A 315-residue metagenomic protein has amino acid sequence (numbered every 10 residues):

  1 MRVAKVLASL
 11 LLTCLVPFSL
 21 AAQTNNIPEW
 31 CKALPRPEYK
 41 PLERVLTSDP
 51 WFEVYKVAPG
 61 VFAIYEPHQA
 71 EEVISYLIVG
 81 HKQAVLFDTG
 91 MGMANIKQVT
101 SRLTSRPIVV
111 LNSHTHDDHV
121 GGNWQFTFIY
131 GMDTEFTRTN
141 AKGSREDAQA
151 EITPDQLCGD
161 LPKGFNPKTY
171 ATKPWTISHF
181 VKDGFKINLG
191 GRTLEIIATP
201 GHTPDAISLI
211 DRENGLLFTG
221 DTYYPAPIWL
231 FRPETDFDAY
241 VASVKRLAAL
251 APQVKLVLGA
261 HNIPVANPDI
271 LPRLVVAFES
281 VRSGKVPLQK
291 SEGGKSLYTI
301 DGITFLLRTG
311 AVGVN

Functional and structural regions predicted by a protein language model:
M1-K5: Positively charged n-region of N-terminal signal peptides that target proteins for export
A8-S19: Bacterial N-terminal signal peptides
L20-L46, K245-N315: Accessory terminal helices/loops
Y39-K40, R44-W51, Y55-P59, D133-I197 (+4 more regions): Metallo-beta-lactamase
S48-R102, S208-D221: Conserved beta-strand hairpin/beta-sheet module of binuclear metal-dependent hydrolase folds, prominently
P67, T89-G90, S113-H116, M132 (+2 more regions): Active-site-proximal beta-strand/loop segments in catalytic clefts of secreted hydrolases
A84, M91-G92, A171, H179 (+2 more regions): Metallo-beta-lactamase
M93-N188, P225, L274-P287: Active-site HxH/HxHxD metal-binding segment of metal-dependent hydrolases
